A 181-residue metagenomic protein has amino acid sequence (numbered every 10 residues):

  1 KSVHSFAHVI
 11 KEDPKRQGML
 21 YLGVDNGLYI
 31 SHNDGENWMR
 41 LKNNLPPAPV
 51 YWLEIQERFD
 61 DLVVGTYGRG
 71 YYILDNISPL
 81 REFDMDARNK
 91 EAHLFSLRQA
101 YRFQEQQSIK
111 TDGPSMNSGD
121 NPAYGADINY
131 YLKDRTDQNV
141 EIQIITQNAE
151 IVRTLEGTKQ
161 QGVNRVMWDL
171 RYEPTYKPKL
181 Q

Functional and structural regions predicted by a protein language model:
K1-M116, N121-R135: Beta-propeller blade termini and top-face loops
V3, I151-Q181: Glycine-centered tight-turn motifs at strand-turn-strand junctions
S31, L74, I145-Q147, R171: Predominantly extracellular/luminal cell-surface or secreted proteins
D34, I77, N148-E150, P174: Solvent-exposed strand-loop boundary residues in beta-sheet-rich modules
D61-L62, N139, T175-K177: Short beta-strands and strand-coil junctions in structured, solvent-facing domains, enriched
S96-Q99, I144-T146, G157, Y172: Surface-exposed beta-strand edges and flanking loops
A126-N129, R135-T154: Beta-strand-rich binding/interaction modules
